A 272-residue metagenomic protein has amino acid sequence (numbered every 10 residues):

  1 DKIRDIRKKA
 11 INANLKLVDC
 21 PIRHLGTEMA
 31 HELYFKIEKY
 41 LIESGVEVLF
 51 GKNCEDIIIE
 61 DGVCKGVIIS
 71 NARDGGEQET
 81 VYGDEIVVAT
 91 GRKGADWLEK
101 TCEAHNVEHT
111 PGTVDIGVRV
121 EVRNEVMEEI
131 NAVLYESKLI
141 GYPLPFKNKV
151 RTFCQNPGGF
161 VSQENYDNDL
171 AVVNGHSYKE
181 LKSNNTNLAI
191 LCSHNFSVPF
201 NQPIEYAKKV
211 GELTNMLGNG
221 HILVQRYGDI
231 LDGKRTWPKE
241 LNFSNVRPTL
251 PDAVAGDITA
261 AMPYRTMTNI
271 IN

Functional and structural regions predicted by a protein language model:
D1-N272: Residues forming the flavin
